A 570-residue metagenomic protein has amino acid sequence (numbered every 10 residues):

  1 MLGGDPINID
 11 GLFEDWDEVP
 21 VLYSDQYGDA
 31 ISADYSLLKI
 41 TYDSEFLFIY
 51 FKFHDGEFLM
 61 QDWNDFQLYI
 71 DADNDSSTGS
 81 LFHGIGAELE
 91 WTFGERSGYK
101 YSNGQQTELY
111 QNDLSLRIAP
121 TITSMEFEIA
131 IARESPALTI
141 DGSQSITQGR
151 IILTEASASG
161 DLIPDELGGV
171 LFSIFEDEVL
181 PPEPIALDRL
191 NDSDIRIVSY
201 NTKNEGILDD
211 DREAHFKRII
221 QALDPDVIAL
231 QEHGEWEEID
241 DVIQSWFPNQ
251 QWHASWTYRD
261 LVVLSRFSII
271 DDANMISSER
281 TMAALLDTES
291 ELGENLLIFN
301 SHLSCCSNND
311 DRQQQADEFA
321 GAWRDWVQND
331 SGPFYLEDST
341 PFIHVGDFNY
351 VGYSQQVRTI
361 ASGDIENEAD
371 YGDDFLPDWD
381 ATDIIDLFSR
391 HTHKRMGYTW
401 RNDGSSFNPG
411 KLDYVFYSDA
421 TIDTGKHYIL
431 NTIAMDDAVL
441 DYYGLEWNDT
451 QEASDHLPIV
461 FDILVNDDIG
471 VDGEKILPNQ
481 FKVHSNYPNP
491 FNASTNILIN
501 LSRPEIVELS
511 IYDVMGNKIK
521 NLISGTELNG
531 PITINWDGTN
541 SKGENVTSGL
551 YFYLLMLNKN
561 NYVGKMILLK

Functional and structural regions predicted by a protein language model:
M1-D10, Y69-E95, R133-L190, N201: Acidic/polar low-complexity flexible segments
G4, N8-Y27, L59-S124, G372-D374 (+1 more regions): Extracellular/luminal beta-rich ligand-recognition and adhesion surfaces characterized by aromatic-Gly/Pro-enriched
I49, Y200-T202, F216-E238, I298 (+4 more regions): Active-site beta-strand/loop signature of hydrolases that rely on acidic residues for catalysis
A137, D161-E166, F175-L180, N274-S278 (+2 more regions): Metal-dependent phosphoester-hydrolase catalytic domains
P164-S245, W256-D260, L296, Q313-D317 (+2 more regions): N-terminal, active-site-proximal structural segment of metallo-dependent hydrolase catalytic domains
Q231-C306: Structured beta-strand-rich core segments of catalytic domains in phosphoester-bond hydrolases
D472-Y487, F491-Y512, N521-G525, T533-W536 (+1 more regions): Glycine-centered coil/turn sites that cap beta-strands in beta-rich domains
N529, N535, E544, S548-K570: C-terminal tail/sorting-segment detector
